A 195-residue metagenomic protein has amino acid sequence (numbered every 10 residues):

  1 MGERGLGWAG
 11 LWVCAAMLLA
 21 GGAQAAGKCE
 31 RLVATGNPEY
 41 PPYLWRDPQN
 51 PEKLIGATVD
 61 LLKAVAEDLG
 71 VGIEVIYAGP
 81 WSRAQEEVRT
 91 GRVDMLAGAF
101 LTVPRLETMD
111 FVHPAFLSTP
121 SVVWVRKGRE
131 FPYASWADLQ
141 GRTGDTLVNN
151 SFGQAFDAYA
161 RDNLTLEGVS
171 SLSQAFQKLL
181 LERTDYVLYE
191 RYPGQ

Functional and structural regions predicted by a protein language model:
M1-L6: N-terminal secretory signal peptides that target proteins for export/translocation
A9-A20: Bacterial N-terminal signal peptides
G21-A25: Sec/Tat signal peptide C-region and signal peptidase I cleavage site
A26-F100, E107-T108, G168-V169: Extracytoplasmic small-molecule ligand-binding "clamshell" domains of the periplasmic binding protein/Venus flytrap
W45-N50, L62-V71, P114-F116, W136-Q140 (+2 more regions): Ligand-binding cleft/hinge of the Venus flytrap
L61-L62, R83-E87, A175-K178, T184 (+1 more regions): Short, hydrophobic alpha-helical packing/hinge segments within bilobed ligand-binding/sensory domains
S82, R89, A99-T108, A155-A158 (+1 more regions): A ligand-binding cleft/hinge motif common to bilobed small-molecule-binding domains
V125-G144: Flexible hinge/capping segments at coil-to-helix
